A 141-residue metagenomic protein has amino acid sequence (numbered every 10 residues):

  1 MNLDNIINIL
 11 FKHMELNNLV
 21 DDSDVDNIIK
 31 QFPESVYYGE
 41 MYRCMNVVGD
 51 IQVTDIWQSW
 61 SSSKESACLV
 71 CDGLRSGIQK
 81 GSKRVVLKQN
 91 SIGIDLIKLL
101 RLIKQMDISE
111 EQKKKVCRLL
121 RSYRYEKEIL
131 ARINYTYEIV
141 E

Functional and structural regions predicted by a protein language model:
M1-M41, V48-E141: Conserved NAD+-utilizing ADP-ribose enzyme module
